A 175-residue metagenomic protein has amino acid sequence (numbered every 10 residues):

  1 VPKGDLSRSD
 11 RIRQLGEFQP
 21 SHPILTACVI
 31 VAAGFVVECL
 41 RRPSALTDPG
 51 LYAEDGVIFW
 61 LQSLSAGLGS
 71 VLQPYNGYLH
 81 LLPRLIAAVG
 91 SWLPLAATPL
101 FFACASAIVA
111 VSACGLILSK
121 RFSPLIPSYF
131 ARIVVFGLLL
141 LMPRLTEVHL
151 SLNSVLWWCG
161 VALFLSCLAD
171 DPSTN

Functional and structural regions predicted by a protein language model:
V1-V37: Start-transfer (signal-anchor) and selected internal transmembrane alpha helices of multi-pass inner/ER membrane
V36-D55: Helix-to-loop transition at the C-terminal end of transmembrane segments
V57-S63, L72-A103: Short hydrophobic/aromatic helix or loop-helix immediately within or flanking a transmembrane segment in polytopic
Y75, F101-A105, L145-L156: Membrane-embedded glycan-lipid processing machinery
A105-P127: Transmembrane-helix motifs of polytopic, lipid-linked glycan transferases
L118-F122, L141-L150: Juxtamembrane "helix-exit" motif on the non-cytosolic side of transmembrane helices
F130-T146: Membrane-embedded helix bundles of polyisoprenyl
L156-N175: Specific aromatic-rich, kink-prone transmembrane helix
